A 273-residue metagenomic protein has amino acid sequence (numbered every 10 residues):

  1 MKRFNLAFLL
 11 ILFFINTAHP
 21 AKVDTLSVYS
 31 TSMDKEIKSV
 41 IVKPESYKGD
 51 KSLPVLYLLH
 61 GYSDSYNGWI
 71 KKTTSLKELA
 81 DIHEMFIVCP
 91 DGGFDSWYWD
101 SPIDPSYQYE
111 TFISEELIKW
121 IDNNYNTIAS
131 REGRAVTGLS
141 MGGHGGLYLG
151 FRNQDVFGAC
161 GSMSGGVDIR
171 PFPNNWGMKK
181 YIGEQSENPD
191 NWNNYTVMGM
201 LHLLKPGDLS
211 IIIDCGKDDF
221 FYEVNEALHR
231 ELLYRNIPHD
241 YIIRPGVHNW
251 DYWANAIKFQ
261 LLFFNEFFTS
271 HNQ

Functional and structural regions predicted by a protein language model:
F4-I15: Sec-dependent N-terminal signal peptides
P20-Q273: Non-catalytic cap/lid and distal C-terminal segments of serine-dependent acyl enzymes
